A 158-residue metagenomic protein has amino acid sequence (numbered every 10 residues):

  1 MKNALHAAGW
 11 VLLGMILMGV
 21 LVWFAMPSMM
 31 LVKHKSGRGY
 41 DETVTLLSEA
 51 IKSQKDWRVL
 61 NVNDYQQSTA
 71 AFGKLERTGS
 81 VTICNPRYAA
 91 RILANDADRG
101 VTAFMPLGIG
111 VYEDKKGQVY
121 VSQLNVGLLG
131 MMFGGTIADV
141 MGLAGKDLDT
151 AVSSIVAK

Functional and structural regions predicted by a protein language model:
M1-N3: N-terminal Lys/Arg-rich, disordered targeting/topogenic segments
H6-A25: Hydrophobic membrane-insertion alpha-helices, especially the h-region of bacterial N-terminal signal peptides
G19-S68: Terminal, regulation- and interaction-focused segments at domain boundaries
S36-V44, K74, G134-I137, M141 (+1 more regions): Solvent-exposed, acidic/flexible segments
K52, D56-L60, D64-L107: Compact, glycine-rich, soluble single-domain proteins
T102-K115, V152-K158: Short secondary-structure transition/capping segments
G108-G134, A138: Beta-strand/loop substructures that line and gate deep hydrophobic ligand-binding cavities in soluble
V126-K158: C-terminal partner/receptor-binding element of secreted or periplasmic proteins
